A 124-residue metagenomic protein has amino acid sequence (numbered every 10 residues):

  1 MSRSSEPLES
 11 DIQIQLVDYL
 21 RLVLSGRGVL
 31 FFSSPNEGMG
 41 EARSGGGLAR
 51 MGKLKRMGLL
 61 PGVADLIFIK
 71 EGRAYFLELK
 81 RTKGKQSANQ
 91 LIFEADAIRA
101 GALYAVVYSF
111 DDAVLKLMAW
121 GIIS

Functional and structural regions predicted by a protein language model:
M1-S124: Catalytic phosphate/metal-binding cores of nucleic-acid and nucleotide-processing enzymes, i.e., regions that mediate
